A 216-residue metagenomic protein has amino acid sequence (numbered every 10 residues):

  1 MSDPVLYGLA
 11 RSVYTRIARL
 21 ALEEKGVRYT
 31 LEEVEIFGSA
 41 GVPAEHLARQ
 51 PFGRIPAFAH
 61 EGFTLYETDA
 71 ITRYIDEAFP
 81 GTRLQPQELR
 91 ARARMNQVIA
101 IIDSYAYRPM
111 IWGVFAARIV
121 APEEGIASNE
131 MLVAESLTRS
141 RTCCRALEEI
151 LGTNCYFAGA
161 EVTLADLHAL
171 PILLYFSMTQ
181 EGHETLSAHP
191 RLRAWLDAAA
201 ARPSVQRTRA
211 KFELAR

Functional and structural regions predicted by a protein language model:
M1-A134, C155: GST-like domain detector, emphasizing the conserved glutathione-binding G-site in the N-terminal thioredoxin-like
A18, D76, I172-L173, R209: Active-site-flanking alpha-helical
T30, G159, R207-T208: A local structural micro-motif
I36-F37, V162, L214-A215: Positions that flank functional sites
A48, A201, A210: Phosphate-coordinating loops and pocket residues in cytosolic domains that bind phosphorylated ligands
A70, R90, R191, S204 (+1 more regions): Residue-level recognition of oxygen-bearing side chains
S104-A201: GST-like fold's C-terminal all-alpha helical module
T208-R216: Terminal-tail/helix-coil boundary detector
